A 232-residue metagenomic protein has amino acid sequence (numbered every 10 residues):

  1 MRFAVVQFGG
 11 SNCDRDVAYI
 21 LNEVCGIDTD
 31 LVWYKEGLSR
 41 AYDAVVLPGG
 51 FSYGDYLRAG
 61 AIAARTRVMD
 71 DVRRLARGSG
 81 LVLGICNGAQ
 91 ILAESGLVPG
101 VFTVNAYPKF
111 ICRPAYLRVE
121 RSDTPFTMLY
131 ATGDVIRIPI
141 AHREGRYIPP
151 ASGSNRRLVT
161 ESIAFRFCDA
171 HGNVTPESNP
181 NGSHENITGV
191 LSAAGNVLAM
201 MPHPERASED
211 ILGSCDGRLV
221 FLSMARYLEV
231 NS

Functional and structural regions predicted by a protein language model:
M1-I85, A93-P99, V104-I111, R118 (+2 more regions): N-terminal beta1-alpha1 cap of cysteine-dependent amidohydrolase-like domains
A4, L47-F51, L92, T175 (+3 more regions): Amphipathic, alpha-helical segments enriched in basic
R73-R77, F102-S232: Amide-donor transfer/coupling interface in amidating biosynthetic enzymes
G88: N-terminal Rossmann-like NAD(P)+-binding domain of SDR-like oxidoreductases, especially those catalyzing
